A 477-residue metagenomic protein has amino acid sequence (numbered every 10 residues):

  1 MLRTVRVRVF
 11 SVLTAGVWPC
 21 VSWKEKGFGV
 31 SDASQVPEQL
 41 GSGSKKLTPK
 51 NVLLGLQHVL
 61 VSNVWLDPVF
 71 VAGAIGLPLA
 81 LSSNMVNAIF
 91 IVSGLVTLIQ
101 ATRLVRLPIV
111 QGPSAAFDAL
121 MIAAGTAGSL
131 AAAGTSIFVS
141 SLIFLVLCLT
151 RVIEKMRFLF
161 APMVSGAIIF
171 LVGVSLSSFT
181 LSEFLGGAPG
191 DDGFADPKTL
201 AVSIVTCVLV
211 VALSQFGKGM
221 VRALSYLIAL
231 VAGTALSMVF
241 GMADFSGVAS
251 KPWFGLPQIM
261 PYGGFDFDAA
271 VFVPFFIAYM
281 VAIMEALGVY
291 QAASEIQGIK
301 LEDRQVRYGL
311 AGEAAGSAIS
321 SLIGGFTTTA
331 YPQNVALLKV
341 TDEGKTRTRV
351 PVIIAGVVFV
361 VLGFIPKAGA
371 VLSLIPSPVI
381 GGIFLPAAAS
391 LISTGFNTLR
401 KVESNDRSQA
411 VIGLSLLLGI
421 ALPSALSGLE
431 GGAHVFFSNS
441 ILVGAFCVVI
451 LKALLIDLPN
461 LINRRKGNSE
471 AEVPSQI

Functional and structural regions predicted by a protein language model:
L13, V21-V52, G247-Q258, G309 (+1 more regions): Intrinsically disordered, low-complexity non-transmembrane regions of multi-pass membrane transporters
V36-K46, P68, A72-R103, F276-R347: Membrane-embedded helical hairpins/re-entrant loop segments and their flanking transmembrane helices within multi-pass
P49-V64, A195-C207, L224-S225, Q258-V289 (+1 more regions): Hydrophobic, membrane-embedded alpha-helices of multi-pass small-molecule transporters
L53-I91, V96, Q100-S129: Transmembrane helix-boundary motif of multi-pass solute transporters/channels
V64-P68, A72, T206-F216, L224 (+4 more regions): Juxtamembrane interface elements at the cytosolic ends of transmembrane helices in multi-pass membrane proteins
V105-F117, F158-S165, R222-L227, G325-N334 (+3 more regions): Short, non-helical or kinked segments that cap or interrupt transmembrane helices
M121-T126, S214, N334-R347, V357-G363: Interfacial segments of multi-pass membrane proteins
T126-D244, A355-K466: Membrane-embedded alpha-helical modules
